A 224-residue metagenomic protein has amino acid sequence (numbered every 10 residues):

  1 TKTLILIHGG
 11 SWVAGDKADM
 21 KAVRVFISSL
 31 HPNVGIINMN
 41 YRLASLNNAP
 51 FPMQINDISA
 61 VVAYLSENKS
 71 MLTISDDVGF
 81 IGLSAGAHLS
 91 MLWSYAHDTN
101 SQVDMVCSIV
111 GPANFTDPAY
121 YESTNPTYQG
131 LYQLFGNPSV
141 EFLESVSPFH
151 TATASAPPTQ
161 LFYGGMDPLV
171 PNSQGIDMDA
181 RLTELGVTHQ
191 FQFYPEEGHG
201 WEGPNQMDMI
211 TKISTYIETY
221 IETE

Functional and structural regions predicted by a protein language model:
T1-E224: Alpha/beta-hydrolase superfamily serine-hydrolase fold, recognizing
